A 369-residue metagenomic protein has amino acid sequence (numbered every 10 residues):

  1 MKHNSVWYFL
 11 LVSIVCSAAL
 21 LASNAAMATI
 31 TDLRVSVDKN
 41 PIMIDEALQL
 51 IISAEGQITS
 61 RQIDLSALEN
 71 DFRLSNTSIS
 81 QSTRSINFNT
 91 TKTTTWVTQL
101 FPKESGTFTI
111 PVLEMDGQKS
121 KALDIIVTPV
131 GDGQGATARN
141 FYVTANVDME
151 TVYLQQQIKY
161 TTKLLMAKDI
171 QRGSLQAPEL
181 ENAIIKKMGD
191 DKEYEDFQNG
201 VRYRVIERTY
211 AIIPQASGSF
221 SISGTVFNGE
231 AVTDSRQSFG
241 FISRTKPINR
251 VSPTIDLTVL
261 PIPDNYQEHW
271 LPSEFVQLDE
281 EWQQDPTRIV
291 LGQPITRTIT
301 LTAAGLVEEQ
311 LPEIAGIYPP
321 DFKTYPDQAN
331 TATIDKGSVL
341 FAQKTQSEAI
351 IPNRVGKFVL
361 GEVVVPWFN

Functional and structural regions predicted by a protein language model:
K2-I14: Bacterial N-terminal signal peptides that target proteins for export
A22-S23: N-terminal signal peptide c-region/cleavage motif recognized by signal peptidases
M27-N369: Surface-exposed interaction/ligand-binding surfaces
